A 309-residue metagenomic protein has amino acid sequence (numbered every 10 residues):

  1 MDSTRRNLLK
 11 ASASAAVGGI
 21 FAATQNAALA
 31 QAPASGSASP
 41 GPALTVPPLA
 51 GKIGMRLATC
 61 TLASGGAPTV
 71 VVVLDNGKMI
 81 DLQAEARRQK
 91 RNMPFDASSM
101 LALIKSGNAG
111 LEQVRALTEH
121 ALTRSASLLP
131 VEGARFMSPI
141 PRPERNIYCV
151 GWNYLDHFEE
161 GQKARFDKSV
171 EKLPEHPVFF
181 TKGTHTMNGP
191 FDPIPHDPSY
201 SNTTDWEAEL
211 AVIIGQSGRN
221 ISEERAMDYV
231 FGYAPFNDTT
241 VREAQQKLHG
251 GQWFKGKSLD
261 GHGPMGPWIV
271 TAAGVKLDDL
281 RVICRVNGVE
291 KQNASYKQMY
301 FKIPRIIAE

Functional and structural regions predicted by a protein language model:
D2, N7-A30: N-terminal export signals
R5, S12, Q31-L173, P177: N-terminal non-catalytic cap/leader segment that marks the start of a structured domain
G36-P47, H157, T240-E309: Catalytic-pocket segment enriched in acidic/His residues
T45-P48, A58, F136-P139, D167-V170 (+4 more regions): A generic local secondary-structure boundary/capping motif
E159-K163, P190-P193, P198-S199, I221-A226 (+3 more regions): A short secondary-structure junction signal
L173-P190: A gly/proline- and charged-residue-enriched helix-loop-helix capping module
I214, S222-F236: RNA pseudouridine synthases
